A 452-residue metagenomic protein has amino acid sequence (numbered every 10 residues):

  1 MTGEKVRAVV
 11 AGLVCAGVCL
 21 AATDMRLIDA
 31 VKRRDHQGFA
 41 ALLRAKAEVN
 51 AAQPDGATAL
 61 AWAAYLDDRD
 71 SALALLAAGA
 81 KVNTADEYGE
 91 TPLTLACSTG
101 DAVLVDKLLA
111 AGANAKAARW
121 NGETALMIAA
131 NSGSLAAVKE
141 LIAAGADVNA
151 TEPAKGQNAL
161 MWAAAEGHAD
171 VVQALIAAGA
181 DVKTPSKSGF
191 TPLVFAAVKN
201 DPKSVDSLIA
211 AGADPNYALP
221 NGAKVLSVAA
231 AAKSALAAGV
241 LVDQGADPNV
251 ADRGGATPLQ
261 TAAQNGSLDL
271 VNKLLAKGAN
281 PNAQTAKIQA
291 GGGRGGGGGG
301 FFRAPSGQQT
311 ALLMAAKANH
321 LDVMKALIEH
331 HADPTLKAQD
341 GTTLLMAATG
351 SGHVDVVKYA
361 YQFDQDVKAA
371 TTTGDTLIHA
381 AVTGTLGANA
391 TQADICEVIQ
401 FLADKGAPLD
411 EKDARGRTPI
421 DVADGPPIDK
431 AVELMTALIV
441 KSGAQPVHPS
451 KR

Functional and structural regions predicted by a protein language model:
M1-V10: Bacterial N-terminal signal peptides that target proteins for export
A22-D29, A211, Q244, K277 (+8 more regions): Ankyrin-repeat-protein effector appendages
A22-W62, S71: N-terminal segments that cap or nucleate solenoid repeat domains
T23, G56, G89, G122 (+9 more regions): Start-of-repeat signature of ankyrin repeats
D29-R33, W62-D68, L95-D101, I128-S134 (+9 more regions): Ankyrin repeat A-helix N-terminal signature
G38, D70-S71, V103-L104, A136-A137 (+8 more regions): Conserved ankyrin/ankyrin-like repeat signature
L43-E48, L73-K81, D106-N114, K139-D147 (+8 more regions): Ankyrin repeat domain, specifically the short helix-to-loop turn at the C-terminus of the second helix of each repeat
A51-A52, V82-A85, A115-A118, V148-E152 (+8 more regions): Ankyrin repeat boundary signal
